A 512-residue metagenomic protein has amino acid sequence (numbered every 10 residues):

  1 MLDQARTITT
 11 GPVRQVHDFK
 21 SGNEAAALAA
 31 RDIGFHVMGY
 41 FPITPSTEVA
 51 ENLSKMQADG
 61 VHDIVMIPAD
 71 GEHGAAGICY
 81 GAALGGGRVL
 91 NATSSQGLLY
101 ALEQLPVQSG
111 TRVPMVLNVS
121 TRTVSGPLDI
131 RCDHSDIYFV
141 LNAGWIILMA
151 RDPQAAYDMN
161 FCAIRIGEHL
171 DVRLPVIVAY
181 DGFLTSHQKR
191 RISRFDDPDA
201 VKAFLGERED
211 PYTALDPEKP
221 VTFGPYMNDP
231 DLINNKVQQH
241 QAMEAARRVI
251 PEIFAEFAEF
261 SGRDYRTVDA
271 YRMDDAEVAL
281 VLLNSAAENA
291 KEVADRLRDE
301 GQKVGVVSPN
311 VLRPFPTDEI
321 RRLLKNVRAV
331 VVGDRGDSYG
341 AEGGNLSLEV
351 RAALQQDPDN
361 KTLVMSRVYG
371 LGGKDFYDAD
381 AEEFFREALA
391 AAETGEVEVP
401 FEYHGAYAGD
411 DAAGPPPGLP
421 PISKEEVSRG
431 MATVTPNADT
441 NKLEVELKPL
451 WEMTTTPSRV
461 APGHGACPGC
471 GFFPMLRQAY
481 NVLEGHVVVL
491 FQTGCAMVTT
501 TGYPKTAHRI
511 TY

Functional and structural regions predicted by a protein language model:
M1-F139, F161, D181, G405-Y512: Thiamine diphosphate
S21-A25, A255-V278, K291: Glycine-/acidic-rich phosphate or pyrophosphate-binding loops and their flanking alpha/beta elements
S54-D59, E252, E292-V306, Q355-Q356: Short helix-loop-beta junction
R122-T123, Y180-H187, R208, N284 (+3 more regions): Glycine-rich beta-alpha junction loops
R131-P175, A179-G182, N360-K374, W451-T454 (+1 more regions): Conserved thiamine diphosphate
P175-D269: Conformationally flexible catalytic loops at phosphate/diphosphate-handling active centers
E277, V281-R322, A329: C-terminal catalytic subdomain
D334-G430: Peripheral docking tails and interdomain loops at the edges of cofactor- or intermediate-handling domains
